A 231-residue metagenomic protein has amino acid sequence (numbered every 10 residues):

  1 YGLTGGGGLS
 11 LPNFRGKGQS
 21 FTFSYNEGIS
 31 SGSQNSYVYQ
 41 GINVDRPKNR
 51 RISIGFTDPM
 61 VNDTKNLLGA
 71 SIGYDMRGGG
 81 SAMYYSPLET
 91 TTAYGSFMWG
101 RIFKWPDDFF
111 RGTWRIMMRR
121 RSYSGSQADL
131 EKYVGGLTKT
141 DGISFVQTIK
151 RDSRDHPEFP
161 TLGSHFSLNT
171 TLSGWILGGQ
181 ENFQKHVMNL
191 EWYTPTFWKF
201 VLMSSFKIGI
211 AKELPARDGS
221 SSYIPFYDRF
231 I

Functional and structural regions predicted by a protein language model:
Y1-E158, H165-F166: Gram-negative/organellar outer-membrane beta-barrel architecture
Y1-L3, S10, D129-I231: C-terminal outer-membrane beta-barrel translocator/porin domains of Gram-negative envelope proteins and their
